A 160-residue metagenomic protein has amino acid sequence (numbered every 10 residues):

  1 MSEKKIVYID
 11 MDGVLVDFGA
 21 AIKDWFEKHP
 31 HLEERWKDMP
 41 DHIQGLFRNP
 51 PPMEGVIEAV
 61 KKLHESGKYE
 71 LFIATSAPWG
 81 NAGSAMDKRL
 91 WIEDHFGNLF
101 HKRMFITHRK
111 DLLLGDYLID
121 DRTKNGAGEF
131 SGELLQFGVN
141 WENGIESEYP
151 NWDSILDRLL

Functional and structural regions predicted by a protein language model:
M1-F47: Active-site neighborhood of HAD-like aspartate-dependent phosphohydrolases
S2-I6, P50-P51, E58, K62-S66 (+1 more regions): Charged phosphate-binding loop/patch that engages nucleotide di/tri-phosphates or the phosphate backbone of nucleic
M11, A74, F137-V139: Generic beta-sheet signal
V16-F18, D24, L71-I73, G80-S84 (+3 more regions): Short catalytic/ligand-binding loop motif for oxyanion handling, primarily in non-cytosolic enzymes, centered on
P51, V56-M86, I92: Substrate-recognition element of Asp-dependent hydrolases with the DxDx(T/V) motif
F72-W79, R89, E93-L112: A short, structured active-site edge motif that brings together acidic residues
R103-E129: Conserved Lys-Pro-Asp/Glu-containing loop-to-beta segment of HAD-superfamily phosphomonoesterases, centered on
I119-D153: Acidic, Mg2+-coordinating phosphoryl-transfer loop and its flanking beta/alpha structural elements, shared across
